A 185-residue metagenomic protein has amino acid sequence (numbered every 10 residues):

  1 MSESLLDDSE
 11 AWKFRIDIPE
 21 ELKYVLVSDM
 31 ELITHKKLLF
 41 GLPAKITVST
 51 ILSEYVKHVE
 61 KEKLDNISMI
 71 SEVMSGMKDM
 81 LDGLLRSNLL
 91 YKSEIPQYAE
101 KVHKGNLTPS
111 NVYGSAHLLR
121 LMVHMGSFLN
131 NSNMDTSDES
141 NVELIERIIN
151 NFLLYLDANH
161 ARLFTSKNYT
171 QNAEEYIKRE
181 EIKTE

Functional and structural regions predicted by a protein language model:
M1-E185: Transcription-regulatory cofactor-interaction regions
